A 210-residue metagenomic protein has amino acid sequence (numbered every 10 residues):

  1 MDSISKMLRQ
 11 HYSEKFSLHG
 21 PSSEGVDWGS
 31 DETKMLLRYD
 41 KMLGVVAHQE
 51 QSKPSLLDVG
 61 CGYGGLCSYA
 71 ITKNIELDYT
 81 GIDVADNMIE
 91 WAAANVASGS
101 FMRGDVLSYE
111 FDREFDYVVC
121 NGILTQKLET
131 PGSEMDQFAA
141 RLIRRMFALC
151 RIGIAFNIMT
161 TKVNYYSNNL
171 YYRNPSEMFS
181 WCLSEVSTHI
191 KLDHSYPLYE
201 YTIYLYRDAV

Functional and structural regions predicted by a protein language model:
M1-S23: N-terminal, positively charged/glycine-rich alpha-helical extensions of SAM-dependent methyltransferases
T33-S52: Conserved alpha-helix/loop element of class I SAM-dependent methyltransferases that forms part of the SAM/SAH-binding
L57, G65-M102: Class I SAM-dependent methyltransferase SAM/SAH-binding core
G62: Conserved glycine-rich SAM-binding loop
S108-R113: Short conserved loop adjoining the S-adenosyl-L-methionine
Y117-S133: A short SAM/SAH-binding and catalytic strip from SAM-dependent methyltransferases
C150-I158: Conserved beta-strand signature within the Rossmann-like core of class I S-adenosyl-L-methionine
Y166-V210: Class I S-adenosyl-L-methionine
